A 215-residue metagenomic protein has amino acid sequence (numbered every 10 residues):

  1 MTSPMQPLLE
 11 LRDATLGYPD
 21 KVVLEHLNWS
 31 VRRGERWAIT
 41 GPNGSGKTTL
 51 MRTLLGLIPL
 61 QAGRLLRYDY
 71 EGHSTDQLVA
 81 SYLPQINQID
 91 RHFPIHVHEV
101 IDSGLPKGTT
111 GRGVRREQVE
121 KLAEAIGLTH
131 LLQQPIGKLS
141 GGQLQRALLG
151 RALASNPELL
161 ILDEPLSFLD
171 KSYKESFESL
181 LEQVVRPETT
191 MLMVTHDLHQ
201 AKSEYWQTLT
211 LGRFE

Functional and structural regions predicted by a protein language model:
L55: Helix-to-loop junction immediately C-terminal to a conserved catalytic motif
G63-A80: Conserved ABC transporter NBD signature motif
V114-L131: Conserved ABC ATPase "signature" region
P135-L139: Conserved ABC ATPase signature
N156: Conserved catalytic motifs of ABC-family nucleotide-binding domains
L160-E164: Catalytic Walker B motif of ABC-type/P-loop ATPase nucleotide-binding domains
T195-H196: H-loop/switch region of ABC-family ATPase nucleotide-binding domains
